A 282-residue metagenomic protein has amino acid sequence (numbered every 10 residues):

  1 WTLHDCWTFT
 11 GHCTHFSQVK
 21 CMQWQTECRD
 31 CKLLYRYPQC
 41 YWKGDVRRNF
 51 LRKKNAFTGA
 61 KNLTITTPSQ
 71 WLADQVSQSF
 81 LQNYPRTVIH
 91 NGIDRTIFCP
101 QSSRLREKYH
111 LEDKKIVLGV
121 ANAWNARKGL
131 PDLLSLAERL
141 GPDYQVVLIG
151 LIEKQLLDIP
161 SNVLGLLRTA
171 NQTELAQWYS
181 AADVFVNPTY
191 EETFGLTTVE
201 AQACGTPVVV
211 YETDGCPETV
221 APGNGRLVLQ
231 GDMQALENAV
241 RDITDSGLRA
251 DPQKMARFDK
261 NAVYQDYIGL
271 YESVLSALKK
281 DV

Functional and structural regions predicted by a protein language model:
T66, H110-K128, L134-E138: Conserved donor-binding/catalytic core segment of Leloir-type glycosyltransferases
D74-S77, I93-K108, L157-D158, L278: Acidic anion/phosphate-binding donor-loop and adjacent secondary structure in glycosyltransferase catalytic cores
G150-A176: Nucleotide-activated donor-binding/catalytic signature segment of Leloir-type glycosyltransferases, i.e., the conserved
R168, P222, R226-M233, R241-D245: Conserved acidic donor-binding segment of nucleotide-sugar-dependent glycosyltransferases
Q177-A182, Y267: Short alpha-helical donor nucleotide-sugar binding micro-motif in glycosyltransferases
Y190: Aromatic "clamp/platform" in nucleotide-sugar-dependent glycosyltransferases that forms part of the donor/acceptor
P207-V210: Short hydrophobic beta-strand element within catalytic cores of glycosyltransferases and related nucleotide-activated
G247-L278: A charged, aromatic-enriched C-terminal amphipathic alpha-helix characteristic of glycosyltransferases across folds
